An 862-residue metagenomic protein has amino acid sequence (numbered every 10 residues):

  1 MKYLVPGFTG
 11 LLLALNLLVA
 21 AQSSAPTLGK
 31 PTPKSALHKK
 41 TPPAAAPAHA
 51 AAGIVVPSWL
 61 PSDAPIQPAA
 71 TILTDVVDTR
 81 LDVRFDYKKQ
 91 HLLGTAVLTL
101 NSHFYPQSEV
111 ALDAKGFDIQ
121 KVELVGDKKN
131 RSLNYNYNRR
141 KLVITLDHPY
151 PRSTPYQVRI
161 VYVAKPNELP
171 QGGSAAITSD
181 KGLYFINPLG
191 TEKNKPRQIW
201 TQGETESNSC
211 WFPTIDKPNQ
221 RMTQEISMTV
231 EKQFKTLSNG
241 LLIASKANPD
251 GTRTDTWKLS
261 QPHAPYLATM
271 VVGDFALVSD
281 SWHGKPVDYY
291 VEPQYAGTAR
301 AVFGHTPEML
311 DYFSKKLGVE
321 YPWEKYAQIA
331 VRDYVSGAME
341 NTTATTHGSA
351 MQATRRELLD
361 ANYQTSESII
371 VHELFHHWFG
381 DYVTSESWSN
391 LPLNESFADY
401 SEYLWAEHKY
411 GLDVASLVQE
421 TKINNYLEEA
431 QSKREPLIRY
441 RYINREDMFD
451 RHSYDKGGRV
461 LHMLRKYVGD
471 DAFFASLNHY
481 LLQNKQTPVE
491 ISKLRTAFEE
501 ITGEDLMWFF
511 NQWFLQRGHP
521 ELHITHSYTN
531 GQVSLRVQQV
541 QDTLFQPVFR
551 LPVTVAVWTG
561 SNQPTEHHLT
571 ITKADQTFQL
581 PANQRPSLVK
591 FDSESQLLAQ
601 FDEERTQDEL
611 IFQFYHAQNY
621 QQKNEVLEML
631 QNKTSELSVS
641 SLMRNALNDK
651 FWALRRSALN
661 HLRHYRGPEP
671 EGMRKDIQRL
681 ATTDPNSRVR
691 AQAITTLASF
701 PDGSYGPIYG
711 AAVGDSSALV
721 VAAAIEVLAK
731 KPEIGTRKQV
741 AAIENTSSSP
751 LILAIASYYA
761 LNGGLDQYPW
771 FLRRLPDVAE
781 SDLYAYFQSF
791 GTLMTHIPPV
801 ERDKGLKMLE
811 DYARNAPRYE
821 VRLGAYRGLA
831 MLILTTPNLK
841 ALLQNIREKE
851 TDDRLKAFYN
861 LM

Functional and structural regions predicted by a protein language model:
M1-V5: Positively charged n-region of N-terminal signal peptides that target proteins for export
G7-N16: Bacterial N-terminal signal peptides
V19-A21, A45-A48, I119, R140 (+4 more regions): Hydrophobic alpha-helical and helix-loop surface patches within well-folded domains that function as non-catalytic
Q22-E324, R451, K466-V468, N484 (+1 more regions): Acidic/His-enriched low-complexity segments
V230, P293, F375, N484-K675 (+4 more regions): Non-catalytic accessory/interaction domains
S595-A599, Q621-T634, R644, A653-P668 (+9 more regions): Structural detector for internal amphipathic alpha-helices that build alpha-solenoid repeat scaffolds
E603-Q613, S635-L647, G667-T682, D702-G714 (+4 more regions): Amphipathic alpha-helical scaffolding segments comprising HEAT/armadillo-like alpha-solenoid repeats
